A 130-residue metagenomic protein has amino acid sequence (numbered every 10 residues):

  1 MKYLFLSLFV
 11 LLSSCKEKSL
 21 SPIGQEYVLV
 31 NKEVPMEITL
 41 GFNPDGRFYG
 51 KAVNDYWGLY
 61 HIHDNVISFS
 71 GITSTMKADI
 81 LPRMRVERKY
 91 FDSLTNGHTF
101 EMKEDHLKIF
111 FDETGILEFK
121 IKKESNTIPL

Functional and structural regions predicted by a protein language model:
Y3-S13: Sec-dependent N-terminal signal peptides
S13-L130: Lipid interaction determinants
